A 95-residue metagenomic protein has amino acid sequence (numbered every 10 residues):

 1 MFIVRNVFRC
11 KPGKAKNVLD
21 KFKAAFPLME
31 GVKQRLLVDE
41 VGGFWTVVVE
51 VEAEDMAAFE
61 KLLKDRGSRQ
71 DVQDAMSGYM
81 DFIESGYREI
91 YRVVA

Functional and structural regions predicted by a protein language model:
M1-V72, G78-A95: Short S/T/G/P-rich N-terminal loop/turn motif that feeds into the first structured element of a domain
